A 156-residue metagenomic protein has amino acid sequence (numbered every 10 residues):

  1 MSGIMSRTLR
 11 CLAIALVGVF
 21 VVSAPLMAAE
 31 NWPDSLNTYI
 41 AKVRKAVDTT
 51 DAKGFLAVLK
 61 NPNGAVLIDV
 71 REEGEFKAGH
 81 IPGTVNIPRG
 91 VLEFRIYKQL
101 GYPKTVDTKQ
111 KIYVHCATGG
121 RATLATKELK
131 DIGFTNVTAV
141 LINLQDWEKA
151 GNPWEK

Functional and structural regions predicted by a protein language model:
S2-I14, F20, L26-A65, G74-K111 (+1 more regions): Rhodanese-like catalytic fold shared by cysteine-dependent sulfurtransferases and DSP/PTP-type phosphatases
L67-D69: Structural scaffold elements adjacent to functional motifs in cytosolic proteins
H115-C116: Short, surface-exposed ligand- or partner-binding patches at beta-edge/loop junctions that are enriched in aromatics
